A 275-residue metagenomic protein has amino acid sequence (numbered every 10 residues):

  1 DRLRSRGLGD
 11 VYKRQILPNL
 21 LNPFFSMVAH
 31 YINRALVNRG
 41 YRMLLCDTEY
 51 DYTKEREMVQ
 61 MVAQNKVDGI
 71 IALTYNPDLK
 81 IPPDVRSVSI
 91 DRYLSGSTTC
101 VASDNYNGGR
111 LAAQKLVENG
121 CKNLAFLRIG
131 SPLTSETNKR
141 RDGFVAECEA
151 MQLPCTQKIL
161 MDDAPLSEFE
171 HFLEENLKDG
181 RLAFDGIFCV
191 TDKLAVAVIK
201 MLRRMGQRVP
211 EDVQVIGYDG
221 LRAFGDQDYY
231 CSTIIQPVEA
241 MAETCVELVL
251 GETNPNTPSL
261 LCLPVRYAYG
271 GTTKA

Functional and structural regions predicted by a protein language model:
D1-Y12: Single conserved hydrophobic/aromatic residue that forms the stacking wall/gate of nucleotide- or nucleobase-binding
R14-Q114, L177-K178, L182: Alpha-helical recognition/docking segments in bacterial nutrient-uptake and carbohydrate-utilization systems
P18-M27, C46-K54, V101-L111, L127-E174 (+4 more regions): Hinge/beta->alpha junction and helix N-cap segments in small-molecule ligand-binding domains
D68, C121-L124, D185: Short acidic/polar active-site loop segments enriched in Thr and Asp
A72, F126-L127: Short beta-strand and adjacent tight-turn residues that come in two discontinuous sequence segments and form the edges
E174-A275: Flexible loop/turn connectors
